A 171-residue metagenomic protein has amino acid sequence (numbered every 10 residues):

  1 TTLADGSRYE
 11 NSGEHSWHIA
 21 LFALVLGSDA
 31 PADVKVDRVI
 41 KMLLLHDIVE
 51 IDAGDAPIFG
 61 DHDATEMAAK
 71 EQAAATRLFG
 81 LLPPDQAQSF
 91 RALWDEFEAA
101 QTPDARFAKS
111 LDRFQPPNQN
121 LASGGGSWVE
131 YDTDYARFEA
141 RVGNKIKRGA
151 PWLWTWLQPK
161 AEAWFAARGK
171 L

Functional and structural regions predicted by a protein language model:
T1-L171: Alpha-helical, largely C-terminal catalytic domains that coordinate divalent metal ions via clustered Asp/Glu/His
